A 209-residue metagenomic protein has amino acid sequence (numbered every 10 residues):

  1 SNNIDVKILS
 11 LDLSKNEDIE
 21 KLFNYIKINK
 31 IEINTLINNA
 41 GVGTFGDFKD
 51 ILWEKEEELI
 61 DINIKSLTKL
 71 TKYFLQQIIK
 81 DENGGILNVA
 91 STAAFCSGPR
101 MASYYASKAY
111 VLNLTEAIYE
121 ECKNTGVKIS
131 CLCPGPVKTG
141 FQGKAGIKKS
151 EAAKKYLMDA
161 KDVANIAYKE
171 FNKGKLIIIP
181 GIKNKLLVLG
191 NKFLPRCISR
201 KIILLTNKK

Functional and structural regions predicted by a protein language model:
N39-T44: Conserved NAD(P)H cofactor-binding loop of Rossmann-fold oxidoreductase domains
D47-F48, K55-I60: Substrate-binding pocket helix/loop in short-chain dehydrogenase/reductase
K49, G98-A102: Active-site loop immediately N-terminal to the catalytic Tyr-X3-Lys motif of short-chain dehydrogenase/reductase
T71, S107: Active-site helix of classical SDR
S91: Residue(s) in the substrate-gating loop at a strand-loop-helix junction that position the organic substrate next
C96, A117-K128: Active-site-adjacent segment of SDR/Rossmann-fold oxidoreductases
C131, E151-V188: C-terminal helical subdomain
